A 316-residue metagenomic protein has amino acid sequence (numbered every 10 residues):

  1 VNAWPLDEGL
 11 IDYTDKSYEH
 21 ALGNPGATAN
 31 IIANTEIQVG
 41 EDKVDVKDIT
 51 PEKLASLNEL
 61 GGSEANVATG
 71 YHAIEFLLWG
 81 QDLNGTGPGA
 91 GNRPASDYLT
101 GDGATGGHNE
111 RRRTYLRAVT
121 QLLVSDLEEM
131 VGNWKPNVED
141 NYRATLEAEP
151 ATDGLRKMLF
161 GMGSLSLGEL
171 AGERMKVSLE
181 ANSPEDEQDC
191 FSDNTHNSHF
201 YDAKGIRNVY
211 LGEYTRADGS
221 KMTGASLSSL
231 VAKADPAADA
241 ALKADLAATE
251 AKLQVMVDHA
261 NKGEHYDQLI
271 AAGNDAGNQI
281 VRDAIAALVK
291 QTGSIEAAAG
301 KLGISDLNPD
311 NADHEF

Functional and structural regions predicted by a protein language model:
V1-F316: Mature extracytoplasmic or organellar-lumen-exposed domains after removal of signal/transit peptides
